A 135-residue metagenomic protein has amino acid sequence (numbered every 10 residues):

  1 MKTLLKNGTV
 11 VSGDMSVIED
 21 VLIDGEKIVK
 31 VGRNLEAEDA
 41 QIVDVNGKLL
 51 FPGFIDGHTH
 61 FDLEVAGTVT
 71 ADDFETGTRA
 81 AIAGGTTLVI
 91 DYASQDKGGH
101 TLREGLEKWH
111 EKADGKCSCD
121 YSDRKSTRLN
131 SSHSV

Functional and structural regions predicted by a protein language model:
M1-L4, T9-G53: Histidine-rich, glycine-flanked metal-binding segment
K2, M15, A83, G115-S118: Alpha-helix termination/capping residues and helix-transition junctions
G13, S94, S132: Flexible loop residues that form catalytic and substrate-binding hotspots at small-molecule/glycan-binding clefts
D39, T86, S118-D120: A generic structural signal for alpha->beta connector loops
V43-D44, D91, D123: General beta-strand structural signal in soluble alpha/beta enzymes
K48-K116: Metal-associated gating/positioning segment near the N- to mid-region
K112-S126: A glycine-rich helix N-cap at a beta->alpha junction
K125, L129-V135: Single conserved hydrophobic/aromatic residue that forms the stacking wall/gate of nucleotide- or nucleobase-binding
